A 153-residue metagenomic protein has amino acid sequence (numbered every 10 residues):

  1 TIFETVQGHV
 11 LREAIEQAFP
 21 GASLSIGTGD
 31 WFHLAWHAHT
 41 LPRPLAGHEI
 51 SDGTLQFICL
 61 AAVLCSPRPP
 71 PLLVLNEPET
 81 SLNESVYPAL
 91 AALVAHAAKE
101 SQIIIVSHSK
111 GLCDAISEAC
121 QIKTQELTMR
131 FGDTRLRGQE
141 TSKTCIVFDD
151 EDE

Functional and structural regions predicted by a protein language model:
T1-R68: Phosphate-coordinating catalytic segments in nucleotide- and nucleic-acid-processing enzymes
C59, Y87-L90: Motif I (Walker A/P-loop) of helicase-class P-loop NTPases
P69-P70, S101: Short coil/turn segments at beta-strand junctions that form active-site/ligand-binding loops
L72-V74: Walker B motif beta-strand of ABC-family P-loop ATPases
N76-P78: Walker B catalytic acidic pair
A89-E153: C-terminal lobe/lid and adjacent interdomain/linker elements of RecA-like ASCE P-loop ATPase modules
